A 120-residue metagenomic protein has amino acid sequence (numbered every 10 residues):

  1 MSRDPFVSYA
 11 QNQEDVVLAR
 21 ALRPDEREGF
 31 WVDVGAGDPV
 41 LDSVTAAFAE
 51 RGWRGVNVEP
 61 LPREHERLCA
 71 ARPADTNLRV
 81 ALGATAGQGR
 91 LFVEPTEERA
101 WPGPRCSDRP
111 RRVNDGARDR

Functional and structural regions predicted by a protein language model:
M1-R120: Phosphate/nucleotide-binding beta-alpha loop and adjacent structural elements of enzyme active sites
